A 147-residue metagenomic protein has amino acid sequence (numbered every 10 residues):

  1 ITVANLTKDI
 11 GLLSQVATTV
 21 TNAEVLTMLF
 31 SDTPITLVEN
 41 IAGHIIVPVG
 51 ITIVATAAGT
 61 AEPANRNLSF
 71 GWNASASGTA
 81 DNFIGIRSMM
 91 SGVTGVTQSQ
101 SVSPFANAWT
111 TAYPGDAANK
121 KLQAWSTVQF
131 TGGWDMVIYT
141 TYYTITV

Functional and structural regions predicted by a protein language model:
I1-D32, V147: Glycine-rich, low-complexity segments
I1-V3, G132-M136: Extracellular interaction modules
N5, T18, S77, N107 (+2 more regions): Intrinsic disorder/low-complexity segments
T7-D9, A23, N40, A57-G59 (+2 more regions): Intrinsically disordered, low-complexity boundary segments flanking structured domains
T19-E24, I84-V93: Solvent-exposed serine/threonine-rich low-complexity stretches and specific carbohydrate-binding patches
M28-S88, S126, W134-I145: Beta-rich globular "head" domains
I51, T110-G132: Noncatalytic modules at the cell exterior or secretory-pathway interfaces, chiefly beta-strand-rich lectin/adhesion
V93-A118: Short, surface-exposed tryptophan/glycine-enriched loops that mediate extracellular molecular recognition
